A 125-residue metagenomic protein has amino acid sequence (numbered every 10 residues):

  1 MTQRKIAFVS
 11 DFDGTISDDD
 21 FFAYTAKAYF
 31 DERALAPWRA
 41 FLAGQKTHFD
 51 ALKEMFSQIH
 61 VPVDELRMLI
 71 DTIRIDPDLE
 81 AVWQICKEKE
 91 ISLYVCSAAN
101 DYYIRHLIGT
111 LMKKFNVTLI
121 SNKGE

Functional and structural regions predicted by a protein language model:
T2-K123: Alpha-helical substrate-recognition element adjacent to the catalytic core
